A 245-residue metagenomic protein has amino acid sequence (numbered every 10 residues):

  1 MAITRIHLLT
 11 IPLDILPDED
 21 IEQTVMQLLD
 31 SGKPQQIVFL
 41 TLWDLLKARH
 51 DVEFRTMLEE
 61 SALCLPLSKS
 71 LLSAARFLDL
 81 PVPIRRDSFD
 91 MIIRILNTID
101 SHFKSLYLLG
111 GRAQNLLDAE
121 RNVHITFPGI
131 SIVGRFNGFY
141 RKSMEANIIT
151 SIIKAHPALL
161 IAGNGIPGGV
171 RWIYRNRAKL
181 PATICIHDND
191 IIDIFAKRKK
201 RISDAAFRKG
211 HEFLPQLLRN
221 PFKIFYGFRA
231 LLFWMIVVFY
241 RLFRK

Functional and structural regions predicted by a protein language model:
M1-I84: N-terminal nucleotide/polyanion-binding subdomain common to many enzyme families
I37-F39, L65, L159-G163, I186: Structural motif
L42-L45, N164-G168, I191: Short glycine-rich anion-binding loops that position phosphate/pyrophosphate groups of nucleotides and phosphorylated
L72-A75, R201-K245: A transmembrane-helix-recognition feature enriched in membrane-embedded lipid enzymes and envelope glyco-/phospholipid
L72-S151, A155-H156: Conserved beta-alpha
E120, V170-K179: Short Gly/Thr/Asp-enriched flexible loops that form oxyanion-binding sites at enzyme active sites
F139-Y140, T183-L217: Short, flexible loop segments at boundaries between secondary-structure elements
I152-I166, A182: Proline-aspartate-enriched helix->loop->beta-strand connector
